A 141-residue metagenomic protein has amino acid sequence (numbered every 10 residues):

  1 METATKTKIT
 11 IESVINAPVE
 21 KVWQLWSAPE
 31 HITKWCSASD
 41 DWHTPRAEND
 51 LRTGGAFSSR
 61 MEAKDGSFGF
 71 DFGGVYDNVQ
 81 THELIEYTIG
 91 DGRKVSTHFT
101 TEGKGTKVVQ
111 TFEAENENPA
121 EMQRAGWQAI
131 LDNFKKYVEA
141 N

Functional and structural regions predicted by a protein language model:
M1-D41: Hydrophobic ligand-binding cavity/cleft-lining segments
E2-K6, E48-L51, S58-M61, D71 (+2 more regions): Charge-dense, helix-prone N-terminal extensions
K6, S67, G90-G92: Glycine-centered tight beta-turn/hairpin loop motif at sheet-sheet or coil-to-beta transitions
T10-I11, E30-S67: Short beta-edge strand/loop motif at the mouth of beta-sheet-based domains
S13, R46-N49, F72-D77, K94-T101: Hydrophobic/aromatic beta-strand elements that line small-molecule binding cavities or substrate pockets in beta-rich
V19-E20, L51-R52, D77-H82, H98-K107: A short, structured loop/turn motif at beta-sheet edges
V22, I32, F57-S59, Y76 (+3 more regions): Hydrophobic pocket/interface hotspot
L84-A129, F134: Beta-strand/loop substructures that line and gate deep hydrophobic ligand-binding cavities in soluble
